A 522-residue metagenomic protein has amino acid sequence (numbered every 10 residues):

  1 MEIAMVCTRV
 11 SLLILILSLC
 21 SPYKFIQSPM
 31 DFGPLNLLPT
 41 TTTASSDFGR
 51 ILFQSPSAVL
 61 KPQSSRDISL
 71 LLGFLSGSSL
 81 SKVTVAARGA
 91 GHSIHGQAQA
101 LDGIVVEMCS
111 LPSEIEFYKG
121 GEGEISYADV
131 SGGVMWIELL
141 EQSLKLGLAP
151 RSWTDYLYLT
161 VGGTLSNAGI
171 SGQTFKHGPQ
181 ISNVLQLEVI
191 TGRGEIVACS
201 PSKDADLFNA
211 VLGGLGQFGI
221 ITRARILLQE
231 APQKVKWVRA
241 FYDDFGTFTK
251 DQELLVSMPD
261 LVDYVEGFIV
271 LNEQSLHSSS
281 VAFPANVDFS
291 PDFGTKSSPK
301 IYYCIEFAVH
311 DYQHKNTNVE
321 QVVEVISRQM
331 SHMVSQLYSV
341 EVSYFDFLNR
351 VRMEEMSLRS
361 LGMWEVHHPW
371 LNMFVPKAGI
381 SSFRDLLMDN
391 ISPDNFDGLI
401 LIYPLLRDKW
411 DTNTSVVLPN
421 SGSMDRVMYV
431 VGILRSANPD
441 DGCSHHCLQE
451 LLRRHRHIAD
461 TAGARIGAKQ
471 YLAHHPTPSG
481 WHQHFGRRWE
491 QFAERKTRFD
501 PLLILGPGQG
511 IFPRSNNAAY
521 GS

Functional and structural regions predicted by a protein language model:
M1-S522: Noncatalytic alpha-helical scaffold of FAD-dependent oxidoreductases
